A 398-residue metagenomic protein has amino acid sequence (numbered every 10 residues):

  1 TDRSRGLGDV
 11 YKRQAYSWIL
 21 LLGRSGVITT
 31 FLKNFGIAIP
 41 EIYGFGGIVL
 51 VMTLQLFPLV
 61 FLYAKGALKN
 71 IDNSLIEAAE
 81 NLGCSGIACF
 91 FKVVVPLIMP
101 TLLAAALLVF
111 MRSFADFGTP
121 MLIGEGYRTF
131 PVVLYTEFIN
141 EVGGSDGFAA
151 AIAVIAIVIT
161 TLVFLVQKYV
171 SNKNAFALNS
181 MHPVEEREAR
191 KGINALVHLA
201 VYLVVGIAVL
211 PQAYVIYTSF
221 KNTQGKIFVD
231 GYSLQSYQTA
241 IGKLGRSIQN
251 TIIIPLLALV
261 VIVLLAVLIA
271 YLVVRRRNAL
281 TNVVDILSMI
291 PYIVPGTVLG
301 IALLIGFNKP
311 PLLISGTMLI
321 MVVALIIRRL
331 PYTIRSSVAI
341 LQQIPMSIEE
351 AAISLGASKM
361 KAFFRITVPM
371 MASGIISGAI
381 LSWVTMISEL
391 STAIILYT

Functional and structural regions predicted by a protein language model:
T1-Y11: Single conserved hydrophobic/aromatic residue that forms the stacking wall/gate of nucleotide- or nucleobase-binding
R13-Y16, S25, T29, G47-L50 (+10 more regions): Membrane-embedded alpha-helices of multi-pass transport/permease systems
A15-T53, I87, P120-G126, P183-E186 (+7 more regions): Membrane-interfacial helix termini and adjacent extracytoplasmic/periplasmic loops of multi-pass transporters
I28, K65-I76, E80, I87 (+5 more regions): C-terminal transmembrane helix and the adjacent membrane-cytosol boundary/short C-terminal tail of inner/organellar
T53-D72, G86-A115, L199-Q212, I290 (+5 more regions): Transmembrane alpha-helices
F114, P120-T161, R190-I193, N222-R246 (+1 more regions): Interhelical loop and adjacent transmembrane-helix boundary motif in polytopic membrane transport permeases
A156-F164, E185-Y214, N282-S288: N-terminal signal-anchor/first transmembrane alpha helix
L203-R275, L287: Phosphate-binding active sites in nucleotide-utilizing proteins
